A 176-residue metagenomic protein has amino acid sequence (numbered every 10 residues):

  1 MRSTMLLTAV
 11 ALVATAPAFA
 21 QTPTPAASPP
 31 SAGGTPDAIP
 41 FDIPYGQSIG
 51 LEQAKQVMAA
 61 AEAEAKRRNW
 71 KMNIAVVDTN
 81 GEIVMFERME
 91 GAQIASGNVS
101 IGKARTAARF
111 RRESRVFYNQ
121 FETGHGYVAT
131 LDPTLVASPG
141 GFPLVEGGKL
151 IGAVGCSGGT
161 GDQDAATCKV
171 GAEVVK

Functional and structural regions predicted by a protein language model:
M1-L7: Bacterial N-terminal signal peptides that target proteins for export
L7-V13: Classic N-terminal secretory signal peptides
T15-A20: N-terminal signal peptide c-region/cleavage motif recognized by signal peptidases
Q21-K176: Flexible, solvent-exposed loop/hinge segments and secondary-structure transition points
